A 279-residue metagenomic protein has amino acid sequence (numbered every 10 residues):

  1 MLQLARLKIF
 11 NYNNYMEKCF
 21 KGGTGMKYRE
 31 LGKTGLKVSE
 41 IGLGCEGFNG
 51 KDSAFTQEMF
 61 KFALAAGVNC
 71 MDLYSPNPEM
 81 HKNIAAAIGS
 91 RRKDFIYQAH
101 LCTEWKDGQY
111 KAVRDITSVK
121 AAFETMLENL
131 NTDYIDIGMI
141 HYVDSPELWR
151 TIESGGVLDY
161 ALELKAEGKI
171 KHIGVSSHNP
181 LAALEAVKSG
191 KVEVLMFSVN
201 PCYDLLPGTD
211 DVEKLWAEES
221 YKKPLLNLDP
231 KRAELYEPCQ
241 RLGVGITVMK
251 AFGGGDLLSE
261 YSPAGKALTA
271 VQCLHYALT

Functional and structural regions predicted by a protein language model:
L4: Cationic, low-complexity basic patches in intrinsically disordered or flexible, solvent-exposed regions
F10-L101, Y160, A166: N-terminal binding-site loop/beta-alpha segment at the start of enzyme catalytic domains that lines or forms
V38-G42, C70, D94-Q98, Y134-M139 (+3 more regions): Structural preference for beta-strand elements that scaffold enzyme active sites
N49-A54, D72-K82, E104-K106, V113-R114 (+4 more regions): Acidic-and-aromatic substrate-binding clefts and catalytic sites of carbohydrate-active enzymes
K51-A63, R114-L130, H178-E185, L268-L274: Short, acidic/polar
P76, I88-T117, I140-D144: Structural motif corresponding to the early beta-alpha repeats
L127-L148: Active-site groove signature of glycoside hydrolases
V143-T279: Beta/alpha (TIM)-barrel catalytic core signal, keyed to glycine-rich beta->alpha loops juxtaposed to Asp/Glu that bind
